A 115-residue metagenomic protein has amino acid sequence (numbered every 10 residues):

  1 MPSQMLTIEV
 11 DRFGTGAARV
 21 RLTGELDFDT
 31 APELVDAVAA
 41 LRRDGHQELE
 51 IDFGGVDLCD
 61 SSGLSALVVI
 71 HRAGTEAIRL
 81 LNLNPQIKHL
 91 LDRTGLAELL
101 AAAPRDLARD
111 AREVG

Functional and structural regions predicted by a protein language model:
M1-L58, S62, A66-G115: STAS-like cytosolic regulatory interaction modules
